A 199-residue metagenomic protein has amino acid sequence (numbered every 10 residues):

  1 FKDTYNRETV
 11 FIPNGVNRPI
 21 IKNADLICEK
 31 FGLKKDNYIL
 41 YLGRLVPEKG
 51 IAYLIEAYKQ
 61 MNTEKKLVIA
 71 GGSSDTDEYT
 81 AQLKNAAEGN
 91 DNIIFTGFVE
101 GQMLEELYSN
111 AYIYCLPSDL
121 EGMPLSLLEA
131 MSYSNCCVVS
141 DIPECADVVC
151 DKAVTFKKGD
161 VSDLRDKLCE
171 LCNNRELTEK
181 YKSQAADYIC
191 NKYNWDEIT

Functional and structural regions predicted by a protein language model:
G15: Carbohydrate-associated surface elements
C28, G32-K49, I55-N62, V68: Conserved donor-binding/catalytic core segment of Leloir-type glycosyltransferases
T80-Q102: Nucleotide-activated donor-binding/catalytic signature segment of Leloir-type glycosyltransferases, i.e., the conserved
F98-V99, E106-A111: Short alpha-helical donor nucleotide-sugar binding micro-motif in glycosyltransferases
Y114-C115: A short hydrophobic beta-strand element within the catalytic core of glycosyltransferases that build diverse glycans
D119: Aromatic "clamp/platform" in nucleotide-sugar-dependent glycosyltransferases that forms part of the donor/acceptor
C136-V139: Short hydrophobic beta-strand element within catalytic cores of glycosyltransferases and related nucleotide-activated
A153-V161, E170-R175: Conserved acidic donor-binding segment of nucleotide-sugar-dependent glycosyltransferases
